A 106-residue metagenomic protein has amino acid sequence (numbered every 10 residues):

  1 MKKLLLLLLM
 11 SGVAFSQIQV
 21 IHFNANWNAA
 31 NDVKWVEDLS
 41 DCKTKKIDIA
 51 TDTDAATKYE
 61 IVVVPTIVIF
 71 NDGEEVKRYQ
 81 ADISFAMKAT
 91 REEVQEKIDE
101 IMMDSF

Functional and structural regions predicted by a protein language model:
K3-V13: Sec-dependent N-terminal signal peptides
S16-K45: Local sequence-structure signature of Cys/Sec-based thiol-disulfide redox active-site neighborhoods
K34-E37, I61, D82: Short, glycine/charged-enriched secondary-structure capping and boundary segments
I47-D48, Y59, A86-T90: Extracytoplasmic/periplasmic, Sec-exported soluble proteins
I49-D54: N-terminal post-signal-peptidase region of extra-cytosolic proteins
A55-K58, Y79: Short, charged, surface-exposed secondary-structure boundary motifs
Y59-I69: Structural micro-motif
I69-F106: Non-catalytic, surface beta->alpha helical segment in thiol-disulfide oxidoreductase systems
